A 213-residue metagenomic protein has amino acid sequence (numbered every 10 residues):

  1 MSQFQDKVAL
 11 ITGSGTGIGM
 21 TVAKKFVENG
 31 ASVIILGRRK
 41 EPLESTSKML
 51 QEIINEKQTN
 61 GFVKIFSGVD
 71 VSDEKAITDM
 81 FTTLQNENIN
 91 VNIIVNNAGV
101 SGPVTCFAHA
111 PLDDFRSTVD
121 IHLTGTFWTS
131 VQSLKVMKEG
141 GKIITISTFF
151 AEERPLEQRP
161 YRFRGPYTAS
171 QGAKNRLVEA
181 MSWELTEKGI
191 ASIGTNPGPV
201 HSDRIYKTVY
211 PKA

Functional and structural regions predicted by a protein language model:
V8, G15-T16: Conserved glycine-rich cofactor-binding loop
A31-S45: Conserved glycine-rich Rossmann-like NAD(P)H-binding loop of the short-chain dehydrogenase/reductase
K40, E152, N196-K212: Short, flexible catalytic-loop segment of classical short-chain dehydrogenase/reductase
G68-D79, L112: The beta1-alpha1 cofactor-binding region of Rossmann-like NAD(H)/NADP(H)-dependent oxidoreductases
T105-F107, P111-R116, F163, Y210: Substrate-binding pocket helix/loop in short-chain dehydrogenase/reductase
S130-V131, E179: A short, exposed helix-loop element centered on a Lys and neighboring polar residues
I144-A173, V178-E187, P199-V200: Catalytic loop of short-chain dehydrogenase/reductase
